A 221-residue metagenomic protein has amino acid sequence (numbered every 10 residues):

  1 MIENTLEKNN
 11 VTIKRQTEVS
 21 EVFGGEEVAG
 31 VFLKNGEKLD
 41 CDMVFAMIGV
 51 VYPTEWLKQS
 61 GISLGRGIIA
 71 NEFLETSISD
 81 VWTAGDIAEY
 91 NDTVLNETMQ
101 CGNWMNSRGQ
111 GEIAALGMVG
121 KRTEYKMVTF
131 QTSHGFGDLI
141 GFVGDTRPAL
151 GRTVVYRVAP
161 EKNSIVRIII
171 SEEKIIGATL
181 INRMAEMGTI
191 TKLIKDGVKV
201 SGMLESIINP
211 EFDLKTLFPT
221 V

Functional and structural regions predicted by a protein language model:
M1-F23, S107, M127-S133, I140: Rossmann-like dinucleotide-binding cores of NAD(P)H-dependent redox enzymes
E3, E7, V11-T12, I62 (+2 more regions): Generic secondary-structure signature for well-ordered alpha-helical cores
K14, F32-L33, H134, I170: A general beta-strand register signal
E18, G36-E37, D138, K174: Well-ordered beta-strand scaffold positions
E21, F73, R167: Short, surface-exposed charged micro-motifs
E26-F32, E37-I113: FAD-site-proximal beta/loop scaffold in flavoenzymes
I87-E186: Mid-to-C-terminal Rossmann-like scaffold of FAD/NAD(P)H-dependent oxidoreductases
E161-T220: C-terminal auxiliary extensions adjacent to catalytic cores
